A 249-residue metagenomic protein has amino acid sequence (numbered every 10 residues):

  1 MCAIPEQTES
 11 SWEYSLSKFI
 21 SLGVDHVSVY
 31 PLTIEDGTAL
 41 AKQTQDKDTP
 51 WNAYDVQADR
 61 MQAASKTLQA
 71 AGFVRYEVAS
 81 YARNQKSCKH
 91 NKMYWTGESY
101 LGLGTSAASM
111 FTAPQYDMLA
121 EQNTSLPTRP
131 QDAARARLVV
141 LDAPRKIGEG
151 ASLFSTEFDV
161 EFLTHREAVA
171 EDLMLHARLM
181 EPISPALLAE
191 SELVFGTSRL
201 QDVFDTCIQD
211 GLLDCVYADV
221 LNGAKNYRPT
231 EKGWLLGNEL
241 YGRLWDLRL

Functional and structural regions predicted by a protein language model:
M1-F195: C-terminal scaffold of the Radical SAM
S11-W12, R199, L240: Residues at alpha-helix caps and immediate loop-helix transition turns in enzyme cores, especially N- and C-cap
V27, Y100, L221, K225-Y227: Hydrophobic residues embedded in beta-strands of well-ordered beta-sheets
Q85-S87, T206, V220: Short solvent-exposed loop/turn micro-motifs enriched in small/polar/acidic residues
A168, D172, Y227-G233: Basic, amphipathic "hinge/linker" alpha-helix immediately C-terminal to the N-terminal HTH DNA-binding motif
L193-Q209: Short amphipathic alpha-helical interaction segments
I208-L221: A short, conserved structural fragment
E231-L249: Short, amphipathic alpha-helical interaction segments positioned at domain boundaries
